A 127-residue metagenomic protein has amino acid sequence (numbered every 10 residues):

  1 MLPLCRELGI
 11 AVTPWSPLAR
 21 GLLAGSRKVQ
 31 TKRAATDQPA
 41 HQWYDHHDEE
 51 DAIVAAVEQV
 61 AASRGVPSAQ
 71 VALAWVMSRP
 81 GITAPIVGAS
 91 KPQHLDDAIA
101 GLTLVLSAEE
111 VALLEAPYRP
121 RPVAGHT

Functional and structural regions predicted by a protein language model:
L2-V60, P80-T83, P122-T127: Glycine-rich, positively charged active-site loop/lid region within alpha/beta enzyme cores that binds and organizes
P17, H46-T103: Conserved short secondary-structure transition element at the edge of the structured enzyme core that lines
L23, R27-K28, V87, K91 (+1 more regions): Short capping/connector residues at structural and topological boundaries
T36-D37, S68, V111: Short linear sequence motifs
M77, P92-V105, E109-P117, V123-T127: C-terminal amphipathic alpha-helical "assembly" element that mediates oligomerization/partner interfaces or acts as
